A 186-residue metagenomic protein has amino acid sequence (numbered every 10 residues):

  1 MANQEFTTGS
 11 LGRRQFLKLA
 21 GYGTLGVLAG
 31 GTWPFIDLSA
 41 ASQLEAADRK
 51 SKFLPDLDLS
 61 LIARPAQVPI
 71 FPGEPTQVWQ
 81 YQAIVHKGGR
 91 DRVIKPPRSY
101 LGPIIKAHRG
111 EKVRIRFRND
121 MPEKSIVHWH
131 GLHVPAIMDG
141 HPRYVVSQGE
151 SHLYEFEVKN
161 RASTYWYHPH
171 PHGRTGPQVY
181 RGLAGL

Functional and structural regions predicted by a protein language model:
M1-Q15, Y22: N-terminal secretory signal peptides
G9, G31-Q67: C-terminal segment of N-terminal export signals and the immediately downstream linker at the start of the mature
G12-R13, D48, D91: Short, intrinsically disordered low-complexity segments
Q15-S39: N-terminal export signals
L17, G23, L44, L54 (+2 more regions): Compositionally biased, intrinsically disordered low-complexity regions enriched in proline and serine
I62-L186: Histidine- and aromatic-enriched segments that form or immediately flank copper-ligand environments
